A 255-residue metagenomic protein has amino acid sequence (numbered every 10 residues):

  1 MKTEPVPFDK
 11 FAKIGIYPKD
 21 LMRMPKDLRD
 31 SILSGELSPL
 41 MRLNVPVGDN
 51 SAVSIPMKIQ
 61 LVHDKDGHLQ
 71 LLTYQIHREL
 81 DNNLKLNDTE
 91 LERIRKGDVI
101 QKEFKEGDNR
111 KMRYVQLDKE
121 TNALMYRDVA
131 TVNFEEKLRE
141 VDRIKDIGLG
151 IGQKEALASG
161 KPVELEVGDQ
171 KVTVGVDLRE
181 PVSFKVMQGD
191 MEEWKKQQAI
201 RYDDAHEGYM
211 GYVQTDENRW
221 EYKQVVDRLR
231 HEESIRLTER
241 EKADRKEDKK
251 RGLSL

Functional and structural regions predicted by a protein language model:
M1-I14, P56-L61, L117: N-terminal trafficking/processing presequences and adjacent post-cleavage segments of proteins routed to secretion
I14-P18, Q116-L255: A eukaryote-biased signal for long
G15-P46, I76-N109, E140-L157: Short, flexible domain-boundary/linker segments around small modular repeats
N44, V53-Q60, K65-D88, A123-M125: Beta-strand-dominated lipid-handling architectures at cellular/organellar boundaries
V47-N50, V62-D64, F104-G107, D118 (+2 more regions): Acidic surface patches and DE-rich sequence motifs
A52-M57, N109-R113: Short, surface-exposed coil-to-beta transition loops
I59-L61, E103, R113-L117, V174: Assembly/interface hotspot detector across virion components, adhesins/toxins, and nucleic-acid enzymes
L69, D98-K102, Q116-D118: Internal, hydrophobic cores of structured domains that mediate oligomerization or house catalytic pockets within large
